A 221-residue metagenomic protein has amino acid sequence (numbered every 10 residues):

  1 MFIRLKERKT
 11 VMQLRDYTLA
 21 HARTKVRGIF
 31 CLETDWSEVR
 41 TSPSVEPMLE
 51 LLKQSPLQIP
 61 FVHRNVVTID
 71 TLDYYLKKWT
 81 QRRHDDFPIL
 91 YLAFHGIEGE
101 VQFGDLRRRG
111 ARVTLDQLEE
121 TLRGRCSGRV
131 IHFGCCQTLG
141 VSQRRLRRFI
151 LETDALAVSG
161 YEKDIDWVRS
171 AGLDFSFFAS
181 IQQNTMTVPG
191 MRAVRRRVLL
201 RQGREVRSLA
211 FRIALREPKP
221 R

Functional and structural regions predicted by a protein language model:
F2-I89, H95, V101-L106, G110 (+2 more regions): A domain-level signal for caspase-like cysteine endopeptidase catalytic cores and their zymogen-processing architecture
H21-A22, L122-C126, I150-T153: Short, conserved loop/helix-junction motifs that constitute active-site signature segments in enzyme catalytic cores
T41-P43, E100-D105, S142-L146, R169-A171: A short acidic (Asp/Glu
M48-P56, Y75-R83, L118-L122, F149-I150 (+2 more regions): Hydrophobic, Leu/Ile/Phe/Ala-enriched alpha-helical segments that form helix-helix packing faces
L72-D73, E119, G140-Q143: Short, well-ordered alpha-helical microsegments
R107-R123: Gly/Ser/Thr-rich loop/hinge elements
T138-R221: Active-site-proximal C-terminal subdomain of hydrolase catalytic domains
